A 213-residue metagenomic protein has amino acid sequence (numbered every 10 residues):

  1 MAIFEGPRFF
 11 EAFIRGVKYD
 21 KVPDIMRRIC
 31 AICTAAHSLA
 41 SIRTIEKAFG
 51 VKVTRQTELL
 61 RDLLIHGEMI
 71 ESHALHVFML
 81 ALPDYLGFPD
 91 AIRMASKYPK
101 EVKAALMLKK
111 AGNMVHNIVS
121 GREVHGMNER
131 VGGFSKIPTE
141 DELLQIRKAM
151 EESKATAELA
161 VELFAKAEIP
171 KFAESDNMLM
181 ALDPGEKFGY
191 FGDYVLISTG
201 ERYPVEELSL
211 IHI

Functional and structural regions predicted by a protein language model:
M1-I211: Active-site bordering "gate/hinge" segments that shape substrate access to catalytic or cofactor-binding pockets
